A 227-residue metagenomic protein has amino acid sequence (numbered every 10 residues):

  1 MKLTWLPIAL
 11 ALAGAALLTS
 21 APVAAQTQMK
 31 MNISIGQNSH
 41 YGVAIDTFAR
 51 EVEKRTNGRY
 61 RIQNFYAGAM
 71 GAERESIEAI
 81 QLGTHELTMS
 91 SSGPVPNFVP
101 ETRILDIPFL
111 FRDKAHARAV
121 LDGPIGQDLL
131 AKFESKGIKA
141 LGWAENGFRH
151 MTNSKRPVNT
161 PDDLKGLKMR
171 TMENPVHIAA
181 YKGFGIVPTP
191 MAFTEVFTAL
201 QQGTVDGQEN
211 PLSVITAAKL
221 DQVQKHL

Functional and structural regions predicted by a protein language model:
M1-L10: Bacterial N-terminal signal peptides that target proteins for export
L10, Q26-H116, P124-L227: N-terminal secretory/targeting leader peptides
T19-P22: N-terminal signal peptide c-region/cleavage motif recognized by signal peptidases
